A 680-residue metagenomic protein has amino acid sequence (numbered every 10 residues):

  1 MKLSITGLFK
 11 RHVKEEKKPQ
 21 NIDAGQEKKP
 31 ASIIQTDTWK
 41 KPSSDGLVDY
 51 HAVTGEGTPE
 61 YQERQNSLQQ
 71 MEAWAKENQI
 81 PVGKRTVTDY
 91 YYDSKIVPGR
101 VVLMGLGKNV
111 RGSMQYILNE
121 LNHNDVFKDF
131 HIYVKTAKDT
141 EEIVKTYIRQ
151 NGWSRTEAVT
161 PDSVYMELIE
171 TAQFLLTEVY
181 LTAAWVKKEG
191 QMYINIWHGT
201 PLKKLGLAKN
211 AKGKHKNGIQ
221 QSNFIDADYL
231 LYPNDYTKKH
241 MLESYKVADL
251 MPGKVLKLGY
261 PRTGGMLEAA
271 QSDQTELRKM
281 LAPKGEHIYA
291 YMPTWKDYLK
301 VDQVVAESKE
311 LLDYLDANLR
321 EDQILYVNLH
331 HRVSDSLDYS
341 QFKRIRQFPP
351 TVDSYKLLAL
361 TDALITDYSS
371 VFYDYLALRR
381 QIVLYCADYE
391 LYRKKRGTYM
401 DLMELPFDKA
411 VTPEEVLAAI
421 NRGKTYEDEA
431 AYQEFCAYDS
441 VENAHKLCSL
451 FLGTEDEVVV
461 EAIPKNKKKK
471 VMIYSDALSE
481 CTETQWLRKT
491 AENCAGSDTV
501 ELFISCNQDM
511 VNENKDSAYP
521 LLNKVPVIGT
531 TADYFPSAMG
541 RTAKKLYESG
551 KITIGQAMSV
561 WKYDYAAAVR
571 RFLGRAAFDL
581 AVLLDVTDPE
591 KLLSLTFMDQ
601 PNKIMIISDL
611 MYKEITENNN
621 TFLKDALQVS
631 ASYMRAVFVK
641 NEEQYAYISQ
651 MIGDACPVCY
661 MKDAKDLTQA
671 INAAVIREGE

Functional and structural regions predicted by a protein language model:
K29, T36-V164, K465-Y565, A576: N-terminal pre-catalytic "stem/leader" segment of glycosyltransferase-like enzymes
S67-R85, T200-G206, A211, I219-Y298 (+6 more regions): A nucleotide-sugar donor-handling region in carbohydrate enzymes
V102-L267, K545-Y547, K551-A576, A581-L583 (+2 more regions): Active-site and donor-binding regions of nucleotide-sugar-utilizing enzymes
G112-L121, V255, Y260-L337, A410-T412 (+3 more regions): Conserved catalytic-core segment of nucleotide-activated headgroup transferases in glycan assembly
E157-Q173, H331-Y373: Donor nucleotide-activated moiety binding/catalytic core segment of transferases that use nucleotide-activated donors
Q173-K204, V352-K394: A donor-sugar binding/catalytic signature common to diverse glycosyltransferases and related nucleotide-sugar
L175-L176, D228-N234, L325-Y326, L364-I365 (+3 more regions): A short beta-strand/loop micro-motif in the catalytic core of glycosyltransferases that engages the nucleotide-sugar
K216, S336-K343, S370-C436: Catalytic binding pocket for nucleotide-activated donors in carbohydrate/polymer assembly enzymes
